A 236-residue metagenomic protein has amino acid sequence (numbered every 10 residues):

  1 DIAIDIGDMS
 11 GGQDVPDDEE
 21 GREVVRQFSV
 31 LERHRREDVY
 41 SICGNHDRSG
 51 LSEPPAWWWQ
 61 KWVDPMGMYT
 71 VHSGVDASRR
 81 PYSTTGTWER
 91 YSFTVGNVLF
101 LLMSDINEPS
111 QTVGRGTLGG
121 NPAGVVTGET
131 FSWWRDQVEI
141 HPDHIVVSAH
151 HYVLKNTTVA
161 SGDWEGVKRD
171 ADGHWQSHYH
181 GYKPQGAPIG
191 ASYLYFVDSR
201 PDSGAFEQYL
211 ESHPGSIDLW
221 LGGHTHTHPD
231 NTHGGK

Functional and structural regions predicted by a protein language model:
D1-E19: N-terminal active-site segment of His-dependent metallophosphoesterases
I2, R33-H34, T94, L99-L101 (+1 more regions): His/acidic metal-ligating clusters that form di-metal
G7, S49, P109, D172-H174 (+1 more regions): Intrinsic disorder/low-complexity detector
G7-D8, G44-N45, H151, G223-H224: Active-site glycine-centered loops adjacent to acidic/histidine catalytic or metal-binding residues that shape
S10-Q13, N107, V153-T157: Short acidic, S/G/P-rich loop/turn micro-motifs used as interaction or catalytic elements
D14-R135, I140, A205, S216 (+1 more regions): Extended active-site neighborhood of metal-dependent phosphoesterases/phosphodiesterases
